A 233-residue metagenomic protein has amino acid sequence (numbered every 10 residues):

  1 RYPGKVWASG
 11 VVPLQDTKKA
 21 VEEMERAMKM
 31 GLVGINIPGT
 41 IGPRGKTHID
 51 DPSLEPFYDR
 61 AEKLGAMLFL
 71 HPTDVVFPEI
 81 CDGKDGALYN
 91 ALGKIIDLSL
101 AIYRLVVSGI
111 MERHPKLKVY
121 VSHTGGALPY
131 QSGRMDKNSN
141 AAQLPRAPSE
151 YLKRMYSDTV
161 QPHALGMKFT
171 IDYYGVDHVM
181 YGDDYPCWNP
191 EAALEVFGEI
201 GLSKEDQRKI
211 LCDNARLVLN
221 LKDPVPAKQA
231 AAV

Functional and structural regions predicted by a protein language model:
R1, R60, L105, G109 (+2 more regions): Short alpha-helical functional segments enriched in proximate histidine and acidic residues
R1-A101, A231: Active-site gating/metal-coordination segments in enzymes
R1-P3, E22-R26, L117, A127 (+3 more regions): Mid-to-C-terminal alpha-helical segments outside catalytic/metal-binding sites
W7-G10, I35-I37, L68-L70, V119-V121 (+2 more regions): Hydrophobic faces of well-ordered beta-strands that scaffold small-molecule active sites in alpha/beta enzyme cores
G10-Q15, T73-F77, H123-L128, C187 (+1 more regions): Short, solvent-exposed turn/loop segments enriched in Gly/Ser/Thr/Pro and often Arg
P52, P56, I102-L105, P162-L165 (+2 more regions): Short, conserved clusters of charged catalytic residues that mark active-site and nucleotide-handling motifs
L100, N140-K168: Aromatic-anchored helix/helix-loop segment that forms the rim or "lid" of small-molecule/cofactor binding pockets
V106-L152: Aromatic-lined glycan-binding groove of carbohydrate-active enzymes
